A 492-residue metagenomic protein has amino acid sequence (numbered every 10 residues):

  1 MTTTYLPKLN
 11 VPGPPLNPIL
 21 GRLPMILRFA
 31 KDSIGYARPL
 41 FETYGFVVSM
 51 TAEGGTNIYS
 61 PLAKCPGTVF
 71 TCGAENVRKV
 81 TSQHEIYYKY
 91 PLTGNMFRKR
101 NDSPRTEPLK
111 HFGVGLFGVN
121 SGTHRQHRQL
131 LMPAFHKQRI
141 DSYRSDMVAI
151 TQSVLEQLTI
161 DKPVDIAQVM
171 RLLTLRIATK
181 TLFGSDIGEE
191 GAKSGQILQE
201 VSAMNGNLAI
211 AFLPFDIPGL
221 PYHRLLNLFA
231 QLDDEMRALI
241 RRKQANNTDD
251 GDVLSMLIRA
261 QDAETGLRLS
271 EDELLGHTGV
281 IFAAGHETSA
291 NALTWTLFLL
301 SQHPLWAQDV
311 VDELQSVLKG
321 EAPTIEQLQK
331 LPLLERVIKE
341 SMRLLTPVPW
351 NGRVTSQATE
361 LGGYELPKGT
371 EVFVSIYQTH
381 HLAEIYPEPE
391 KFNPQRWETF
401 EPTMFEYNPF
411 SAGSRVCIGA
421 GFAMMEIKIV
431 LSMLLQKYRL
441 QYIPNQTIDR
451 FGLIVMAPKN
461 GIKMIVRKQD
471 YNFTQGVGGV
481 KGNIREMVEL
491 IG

Functional and structural regions predicted by a protein language model:
M1-P108, V119-G122, Q126, S145-S153 (+3 more regions): N-terminal membrane-proximal hinge/A-helix region immediately C-terminal to the signal-anchor transmembrane segment
T2-K8, K89-P104, P108, V119 (+4 more regions): Cytochrome P450 heme-thiolate monooxygenase catalytic core
L6-L16, R144, V148, Q196-Q199 (+9 more regions): Cytochrome P450 I-helix active-site segment
V11-P14, F41-E42, T151, Q196-V201 (+5 more regions): Cytochrome P450 proximal C-terminal region
P24-V48, D234, A238, E321-G362 (+1 more regions): Conserved cytochrome P450 K-helix E-x-x-R motif and the immediately C-terminal K′/meander segment
E85, V374-F400, G479-G482: Conserved cytochrome P450 K-helix/beta-meander segment immediately N-terminal to the heme-binding cysteine loop
K110-G113, F117, G279, A322-E326 (+6 more regions): Cytochrome P450 heme-thiolate "Cys pocket" and heme-binding signature region
T288-A307, V311-E313, G421-Q436: Cytochrome P450 catalytic-core helices
